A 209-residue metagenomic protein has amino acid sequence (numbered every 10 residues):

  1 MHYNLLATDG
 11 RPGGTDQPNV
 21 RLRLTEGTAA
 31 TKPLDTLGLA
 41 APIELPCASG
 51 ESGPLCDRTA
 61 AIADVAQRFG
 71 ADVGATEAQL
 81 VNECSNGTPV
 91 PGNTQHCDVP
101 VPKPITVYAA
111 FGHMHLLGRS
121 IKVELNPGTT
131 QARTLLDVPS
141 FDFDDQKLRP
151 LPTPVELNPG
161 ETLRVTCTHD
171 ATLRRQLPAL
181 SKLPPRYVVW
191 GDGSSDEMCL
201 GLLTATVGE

Functional and structural regions predicted by a protein language model:
M1-E209: Beta-strand-centric surfaces of beta-sandwich/beta-rich domains
